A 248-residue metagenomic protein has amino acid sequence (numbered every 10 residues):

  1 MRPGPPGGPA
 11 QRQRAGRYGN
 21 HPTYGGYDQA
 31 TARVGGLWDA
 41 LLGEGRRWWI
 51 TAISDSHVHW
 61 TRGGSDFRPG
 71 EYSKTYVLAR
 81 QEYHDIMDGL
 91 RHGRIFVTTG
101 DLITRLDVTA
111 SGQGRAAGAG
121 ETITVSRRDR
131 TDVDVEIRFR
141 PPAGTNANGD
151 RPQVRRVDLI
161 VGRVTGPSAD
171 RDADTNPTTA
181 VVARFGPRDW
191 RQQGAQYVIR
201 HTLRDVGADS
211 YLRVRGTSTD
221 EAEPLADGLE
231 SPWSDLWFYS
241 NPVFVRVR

Functional and structural regions predicted by a protein language model:
P3-R14, P22-Q29, V34-R248: C-terminal functional module detector
